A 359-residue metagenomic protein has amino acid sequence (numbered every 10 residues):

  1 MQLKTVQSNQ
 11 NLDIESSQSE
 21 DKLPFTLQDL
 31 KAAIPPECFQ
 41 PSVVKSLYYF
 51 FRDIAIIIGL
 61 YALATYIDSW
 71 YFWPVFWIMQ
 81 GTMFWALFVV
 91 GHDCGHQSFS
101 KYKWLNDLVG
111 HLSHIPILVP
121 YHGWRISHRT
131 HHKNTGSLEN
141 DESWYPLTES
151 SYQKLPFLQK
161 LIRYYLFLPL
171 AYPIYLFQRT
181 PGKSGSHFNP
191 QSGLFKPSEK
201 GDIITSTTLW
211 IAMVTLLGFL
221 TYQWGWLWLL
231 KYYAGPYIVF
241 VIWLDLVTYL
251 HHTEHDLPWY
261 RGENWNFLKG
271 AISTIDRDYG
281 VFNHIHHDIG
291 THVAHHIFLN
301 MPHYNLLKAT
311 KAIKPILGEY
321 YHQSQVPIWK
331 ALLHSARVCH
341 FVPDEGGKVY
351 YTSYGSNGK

Functional and structural regions predicted by a protein language model:
M1-G81, H114-G235, Y304-K359: Non-catalytic, topology-defining segments of multipass membrane proteins
A55-G59, M83-L87, I242, H286-G290: Residue-level signal for transmembrane alpha-helical positions in Major Facilitator Superfamily
Y66-W70, C94-Y102, P181, Q223 (+1 more regions): Membrane-interface elements of multi-pass transporters and channels
G81-G91, P120, P169-S184, Y233-R261 (+1 more regions): Transmembrane alpha-helical segments that form the membrane-embedded catalytic/substrate-channel core of multi-pass
F84-K103, Y121-S137, V247, H251-E254 (+1 more regions): Acidic (Asp/Glu-rich) catalytic motifs at the cytosolic membrane interface
N106-G110, V119: Extracellular TM2-ECL1-early TM3 structural module of rhodopsin-like
N266-N283: Cytosolic juxtamembrane regulatory segments of multi-pass membrane proteins
H284-L306, I313: C-terminal, well-structured subdomains that either form a transmembrane helix-short loop-helix hairpin in multi-pass
